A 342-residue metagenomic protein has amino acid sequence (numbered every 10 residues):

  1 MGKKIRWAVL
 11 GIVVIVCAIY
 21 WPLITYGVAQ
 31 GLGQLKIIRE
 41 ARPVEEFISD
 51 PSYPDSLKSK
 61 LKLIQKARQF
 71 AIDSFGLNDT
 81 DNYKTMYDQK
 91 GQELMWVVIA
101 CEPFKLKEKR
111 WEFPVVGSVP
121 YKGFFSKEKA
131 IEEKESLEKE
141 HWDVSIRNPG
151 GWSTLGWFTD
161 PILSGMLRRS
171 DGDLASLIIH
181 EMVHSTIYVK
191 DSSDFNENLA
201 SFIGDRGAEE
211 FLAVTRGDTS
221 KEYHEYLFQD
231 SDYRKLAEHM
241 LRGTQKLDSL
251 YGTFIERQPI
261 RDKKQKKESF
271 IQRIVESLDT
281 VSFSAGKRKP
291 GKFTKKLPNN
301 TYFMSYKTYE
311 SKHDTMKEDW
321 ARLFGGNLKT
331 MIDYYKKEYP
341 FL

Functional and structural regions predicted by a protein language model:
M1-V14: N-terminal Sec-pathway targeting helices
I15-Q30, I37-I48, K105-K107, G172 (+1 more regions): Metalloprotease/metallohydrolase-associated module, dominated by Zn2+-dependent proteases
I19-L94: N-terminal mature-domain "stem" immediately C-terminal to a signal peptide or N-terminal signal-anchor/transmembrane
I37, D50, L57-I64, G123-A130 (+6 more regions): Solvent-exposed, acidic/flexible segments
I38-Y53, K109-V119, K296-P298: Acidic/histidine-rich, surface-exposed loop or edge segments in extracytoplasmic proteins
A67-Y233, T244-Q245: Acidic/His-rich structured neighborhood in mature extracellular/periplasmic domains
L241-L342: Pan-zinc metallopeptidase signature
